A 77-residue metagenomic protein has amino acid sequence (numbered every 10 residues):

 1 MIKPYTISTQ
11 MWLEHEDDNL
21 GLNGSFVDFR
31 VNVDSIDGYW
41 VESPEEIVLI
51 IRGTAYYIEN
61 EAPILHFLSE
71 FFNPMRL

Functional and structural regions predicted by a protein language model:
M1-V31, S35-L77: Acidic, Ser/Thr- and proline-rich intrinsically disordered linker/docking segments of eukaryotic scaffolds
